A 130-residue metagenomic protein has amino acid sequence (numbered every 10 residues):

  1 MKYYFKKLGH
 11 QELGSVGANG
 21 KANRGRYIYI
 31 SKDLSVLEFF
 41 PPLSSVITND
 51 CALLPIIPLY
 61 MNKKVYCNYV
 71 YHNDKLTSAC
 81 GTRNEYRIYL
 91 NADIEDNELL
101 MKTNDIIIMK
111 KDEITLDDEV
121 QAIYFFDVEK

Functional and structural regions predicted by a protein language model:
M1-K130: Intrinsically disordered, charged low-complexity linkers and terminal tails that flank or connect structured domains
